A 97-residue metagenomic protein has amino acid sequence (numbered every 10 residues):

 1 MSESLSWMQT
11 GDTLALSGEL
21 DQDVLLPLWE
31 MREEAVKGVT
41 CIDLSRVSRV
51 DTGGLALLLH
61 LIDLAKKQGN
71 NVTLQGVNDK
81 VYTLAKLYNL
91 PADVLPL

Functional and structural regions predicted by a protein language model:
M1-V50, H60-L97: STAS-like cytosolic regulatory interaction modules
